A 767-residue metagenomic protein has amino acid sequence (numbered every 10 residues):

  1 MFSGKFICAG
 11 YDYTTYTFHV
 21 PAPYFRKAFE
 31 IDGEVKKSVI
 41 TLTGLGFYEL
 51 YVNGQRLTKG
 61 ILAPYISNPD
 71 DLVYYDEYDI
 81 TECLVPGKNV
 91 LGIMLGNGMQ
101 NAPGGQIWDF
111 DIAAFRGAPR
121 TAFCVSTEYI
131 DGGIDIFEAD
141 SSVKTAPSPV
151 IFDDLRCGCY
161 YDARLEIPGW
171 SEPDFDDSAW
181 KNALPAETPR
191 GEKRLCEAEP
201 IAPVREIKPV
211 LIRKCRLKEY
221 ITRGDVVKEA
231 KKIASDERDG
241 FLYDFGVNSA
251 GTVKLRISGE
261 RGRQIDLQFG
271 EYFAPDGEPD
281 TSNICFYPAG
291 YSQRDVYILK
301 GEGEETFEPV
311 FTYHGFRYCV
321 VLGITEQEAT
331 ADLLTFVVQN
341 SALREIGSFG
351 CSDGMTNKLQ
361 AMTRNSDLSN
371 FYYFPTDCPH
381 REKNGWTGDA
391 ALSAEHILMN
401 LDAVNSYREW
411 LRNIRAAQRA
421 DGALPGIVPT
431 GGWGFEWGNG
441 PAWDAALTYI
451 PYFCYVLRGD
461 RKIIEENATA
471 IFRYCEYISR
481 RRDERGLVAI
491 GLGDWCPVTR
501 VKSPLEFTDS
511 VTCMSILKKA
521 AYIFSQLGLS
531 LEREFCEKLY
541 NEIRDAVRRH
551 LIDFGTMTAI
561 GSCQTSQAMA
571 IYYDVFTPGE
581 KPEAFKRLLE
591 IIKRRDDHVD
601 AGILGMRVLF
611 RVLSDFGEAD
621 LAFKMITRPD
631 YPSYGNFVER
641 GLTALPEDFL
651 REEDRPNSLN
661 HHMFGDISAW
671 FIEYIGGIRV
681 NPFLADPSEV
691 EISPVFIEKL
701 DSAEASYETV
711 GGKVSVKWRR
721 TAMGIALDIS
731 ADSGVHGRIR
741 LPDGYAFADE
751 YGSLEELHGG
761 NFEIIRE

Functional and structural regions predicted by a protein language model:
M1-R381, G388-D389, N405-R408, P425-G432 (+4 more regions): Extracellular/oxidizing-compartment recognition motifs
S38-L42, T252-E271, F311, L322-I324 (+5 more regions): Alpha-helical support elements that line or immediately flank enzyme active sites and cofactor-binding pockets
F47, A122, A139-P147, E328-M362 (+8 more regions): Active-site acid/base region of carbohydrate-active enzymes
Y48, R56-G60, P64, I414 (+6 more regions): Active/binding-pocket-proximal capping segment
L91, D162, E382, N400 (+7 more regions): C-terminal capping/lid segments that line or modulate ligand- or cofactor-binding pockets
G117-C124, F137-G169, R205, C215 (+2 more regions): Non-catalytic C-terminal accessory modules of carbohydrate-active enzymes
A520-E532, C536, M625, Y674: N-terminal leader/propeptide and maturation segments of large enzyme subunits in energy/redox metabolism and hydrolases
